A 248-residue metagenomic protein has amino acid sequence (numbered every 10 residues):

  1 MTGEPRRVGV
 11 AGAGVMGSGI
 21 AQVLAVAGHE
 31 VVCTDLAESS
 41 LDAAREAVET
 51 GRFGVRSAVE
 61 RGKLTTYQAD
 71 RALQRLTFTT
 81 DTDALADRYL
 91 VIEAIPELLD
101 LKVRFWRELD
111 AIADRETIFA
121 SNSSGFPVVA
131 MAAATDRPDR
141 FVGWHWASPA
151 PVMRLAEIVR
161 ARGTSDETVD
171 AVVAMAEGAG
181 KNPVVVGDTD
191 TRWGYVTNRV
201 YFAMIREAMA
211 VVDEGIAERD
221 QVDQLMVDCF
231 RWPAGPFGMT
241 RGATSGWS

Functional and structural regions predicted by a protein language model:
M1-S57: NAD(P)+-binding Rossmann beta1-loop-alpha1 motif at the extreme N-terminus of oxidoreductases
A27-H29, R137, I158-T189, M204-W232: Internal alpha-helical scaffold of NAD(P)-dependent oxidoreductase catalytic cores
L36-A69, I158-T168, G194-Y201: Rossmann-like dinucleotide-binding cores of NAD(P)H-dependent redox enzymes
L36-S39, A43, S57-F119, F126: Rossmann-like NAD(P)-binding element
A44, V48, L109, M131-A132: Hydrophobic packing residues within well-ordered alpha-helices of enzyme cores
I118-D188, Y195-N198: Rossmann-fold dinucleotide-binding core
A243-S248: Long, compositionally biased
